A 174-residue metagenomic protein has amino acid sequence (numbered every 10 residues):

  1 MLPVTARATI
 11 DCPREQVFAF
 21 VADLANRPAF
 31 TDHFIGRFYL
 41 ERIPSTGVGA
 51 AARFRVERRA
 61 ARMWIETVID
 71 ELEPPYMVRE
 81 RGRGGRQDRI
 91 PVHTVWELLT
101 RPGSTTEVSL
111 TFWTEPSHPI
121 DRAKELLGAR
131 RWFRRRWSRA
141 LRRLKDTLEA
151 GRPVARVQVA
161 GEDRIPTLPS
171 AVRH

Functional and structural regions predicted by a protein language model:
M1-P44, D163-H174: Hydrophobic ligand-binding cavity/cleft-lining segments
M1-T9, E15, A51, W64 (+3 more regions): Intrinsic-disorder/low-complexity, polar/charged segments enriched in Ser/Thr/Lys/Arg/Asp/Glu/Gln
A6-A8, Y39-L40, V56, W64-E71 (+3 more regions): Hydrophobic/aromatic beta-strand elements that line small-molecule binding cavities or substrate pockets in beta-rich
R14-E15, I43-T46, D70-Y76, E97-E107: A short, structured loop/turn motif at beta-sheet edges
V17-V21, R27, A52-F54, I69 (+3 more regions): Hydrophobic pocket/interface hotspot
T46, R59-A61, R86-I90: Short glycine/serine/proline-enriched coil/turn segments at secondary-structure junctions
R81-R139, D146, A155-V157: Beta-strand/loop substructures that line and gate deep hydrophobic ligand-binding cavities in soluble
P153-I165: Short, flexible loop/turn segments with low-complexity composition
